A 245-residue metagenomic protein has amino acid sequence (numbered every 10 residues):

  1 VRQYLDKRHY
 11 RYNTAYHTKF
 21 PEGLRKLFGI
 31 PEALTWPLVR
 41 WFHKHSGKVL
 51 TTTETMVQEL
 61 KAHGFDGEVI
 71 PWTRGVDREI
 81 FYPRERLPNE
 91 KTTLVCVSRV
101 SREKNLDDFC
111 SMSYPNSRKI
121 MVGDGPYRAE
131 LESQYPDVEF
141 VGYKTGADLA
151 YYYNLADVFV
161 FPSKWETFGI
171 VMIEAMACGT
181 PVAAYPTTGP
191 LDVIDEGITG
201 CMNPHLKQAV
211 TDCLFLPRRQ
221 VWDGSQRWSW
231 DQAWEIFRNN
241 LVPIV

Functional and structural regions predicted by a protein language model:
W36-P83: Donor nucleotide-sugar binding/catalytic pocket of nucleotide-sugar-dependent glycosyltransferases
E85-N116, I120: Conserved donor-binding/catalytic core segment of Leloir-type glycosyltransferases
A129-A147: Nucleotide-activated donor-binding/catalytic signature segment of Leloir-type glycosyltransferases, i.e., the conserved
Y143-K144, Y151-A156: Short alpha-helical donor nucleotide-sugar binding micro-motif in glycosyltransferases
K164: Aromatic "clamp/platform" in nucleotide-sugar-dependent glycosyltransferases that forms part of the donor/acceptor
P181-A184: Short hydrophobic beta-strand element within catalytic cores of glycosyltransferases and related nucleotide-activated
F215-P243: A charged, aromatic-enriched C-terminal amphipathic alpha-helix characteristic of glycosyltransferases across folds
